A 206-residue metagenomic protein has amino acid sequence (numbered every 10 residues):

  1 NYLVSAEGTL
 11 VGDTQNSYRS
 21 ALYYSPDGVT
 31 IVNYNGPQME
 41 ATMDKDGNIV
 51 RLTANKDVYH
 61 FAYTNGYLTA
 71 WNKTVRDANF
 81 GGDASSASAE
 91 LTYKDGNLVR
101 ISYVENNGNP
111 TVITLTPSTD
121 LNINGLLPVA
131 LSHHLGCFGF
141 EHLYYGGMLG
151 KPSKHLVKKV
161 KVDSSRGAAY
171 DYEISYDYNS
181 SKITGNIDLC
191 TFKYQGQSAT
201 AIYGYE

Functional and structural regions predicted by a protein language model:
N1-E206: Buried hydrophobic residues that stabilize the cores of well-folded domains
